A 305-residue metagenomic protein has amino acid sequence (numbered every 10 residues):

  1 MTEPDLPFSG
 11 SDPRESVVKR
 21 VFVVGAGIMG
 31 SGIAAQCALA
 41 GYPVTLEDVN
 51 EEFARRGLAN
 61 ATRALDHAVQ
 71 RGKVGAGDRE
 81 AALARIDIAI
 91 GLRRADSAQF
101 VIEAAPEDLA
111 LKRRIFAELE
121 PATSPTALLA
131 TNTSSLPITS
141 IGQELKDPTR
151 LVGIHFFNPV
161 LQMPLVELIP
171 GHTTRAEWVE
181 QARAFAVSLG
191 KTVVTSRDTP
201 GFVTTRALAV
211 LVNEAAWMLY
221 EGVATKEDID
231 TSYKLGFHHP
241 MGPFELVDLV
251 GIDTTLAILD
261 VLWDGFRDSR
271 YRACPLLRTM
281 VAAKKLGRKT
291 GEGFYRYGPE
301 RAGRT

Functional and structural regions predicted by a protein language model:
T2-H67: NAD(P)+-binding Rossmann beta1-loop-alpha1 motif at the extreme N-terminus of oxidoreductases
T2-V17, A40-Y42, E177-E180, V187-D198 (+2 more regions): NAD(P)-dependent Rossmann-like dehydrogenase/reductase catalytic/cofactor-binding core
T45, D87, I102, V152-I154 (+1 more regions): Hydrophobic/aromatic beta-strand patches that form the interior of the parallel beta-sheet core in alpha/beta enzyme
L46-E80, P170-V179, V193, P200-L208: Rossmann-like dinucleotide-binding cores of NAD(P)H-dependent redox enzymes
E52-F53, H67-L128, L136-P137: Rossmann-like NAD(P)-binding element
A64, P164-L165, L211-M218, G242 (+1 more regions): A general alpha-helix detector
L128-R197, T205: Rossmann-fold dinucleotide-binding core
